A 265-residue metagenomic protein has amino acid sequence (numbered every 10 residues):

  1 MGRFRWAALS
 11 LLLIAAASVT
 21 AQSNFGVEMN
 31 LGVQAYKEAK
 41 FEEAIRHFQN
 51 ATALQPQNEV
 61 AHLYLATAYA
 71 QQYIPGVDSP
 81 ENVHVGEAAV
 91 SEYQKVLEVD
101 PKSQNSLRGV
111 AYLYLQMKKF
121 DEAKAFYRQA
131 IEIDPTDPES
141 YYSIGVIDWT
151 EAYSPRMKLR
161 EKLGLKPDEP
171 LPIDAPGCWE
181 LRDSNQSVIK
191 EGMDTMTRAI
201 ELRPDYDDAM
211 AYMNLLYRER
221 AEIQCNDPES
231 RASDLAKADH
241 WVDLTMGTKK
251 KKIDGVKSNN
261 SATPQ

Functional and structural regions predicted by a protein language model:
A7-A16: Bacterial N-terminal signal peptides
N24-N50, L54, P75-N82, C178-R182: Alpha-helical segment of the N-proximal tetratricopeptide repeat
E42, Y69-K95, Q116, I147-T195 (+1 more regions): Short coil/linker segments at helix-helix boundaries
A51, K95-V96, Q129-A130, R198-A199 (+1 more regions): Canonical positions in the second alpha-helix
